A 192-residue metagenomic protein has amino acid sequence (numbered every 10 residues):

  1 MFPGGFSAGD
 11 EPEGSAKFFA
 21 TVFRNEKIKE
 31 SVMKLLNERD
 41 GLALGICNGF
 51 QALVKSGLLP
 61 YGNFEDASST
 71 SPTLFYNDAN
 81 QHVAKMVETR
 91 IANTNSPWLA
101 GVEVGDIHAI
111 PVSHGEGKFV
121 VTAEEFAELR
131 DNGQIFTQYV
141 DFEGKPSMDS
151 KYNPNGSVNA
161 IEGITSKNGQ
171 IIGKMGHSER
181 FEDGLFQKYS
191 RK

Functional and structural regions predicted by a protein language model:
M1-L44, F50-F64, S68: Flexible gly/pro-rich beta->alpha loop and the following alpha-helix that scaffold active-site loops
F2-P3, G45-C47, P111-S113, M175: Short beta-strand segments
K29-E38, D66-K192: Amide-donor transfer/coupling interface in amidating biosynthetic enzymes
N48-F50, S178-E179: Short, glycine/serine-rich, charged loops/turns that create anion-binding and catalytic segments at active sites
